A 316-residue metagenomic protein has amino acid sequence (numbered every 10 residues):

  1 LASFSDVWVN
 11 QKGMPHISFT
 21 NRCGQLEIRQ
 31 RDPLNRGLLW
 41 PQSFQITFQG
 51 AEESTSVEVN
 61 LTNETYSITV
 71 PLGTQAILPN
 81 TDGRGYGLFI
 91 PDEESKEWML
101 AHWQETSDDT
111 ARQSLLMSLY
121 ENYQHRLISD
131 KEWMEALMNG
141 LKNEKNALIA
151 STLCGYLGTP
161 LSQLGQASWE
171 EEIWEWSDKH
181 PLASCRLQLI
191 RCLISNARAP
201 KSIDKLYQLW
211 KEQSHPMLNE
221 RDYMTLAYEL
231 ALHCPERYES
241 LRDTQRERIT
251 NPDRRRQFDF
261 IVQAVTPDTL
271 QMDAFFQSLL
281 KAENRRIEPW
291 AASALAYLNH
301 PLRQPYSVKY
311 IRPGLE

Functional and structural regions predicted by a protein language model:
S3: Carbohydrate-active enzyme catalytic cores, enriched for enzymes that act on polyanionic acidic polysaccharides
D6-R36: Surface beta-strand/loop "capping" patches
P15-I17, Q42, E64: Residue-level marker for the onset of beta-strands and adjacent loop->beta junctions in well-ordered domains
E27, R36-L39, Q49-E58, T69-E316: Long, ordered, helix-rich scaffold segments
R31, Y66-T69: Intrinsically disordered, low-complexity segments enriched in serine/threonine/proline and acidic residues
V59-T65: Short proline/glycine- and polar residue-rich coil/turn motifs
